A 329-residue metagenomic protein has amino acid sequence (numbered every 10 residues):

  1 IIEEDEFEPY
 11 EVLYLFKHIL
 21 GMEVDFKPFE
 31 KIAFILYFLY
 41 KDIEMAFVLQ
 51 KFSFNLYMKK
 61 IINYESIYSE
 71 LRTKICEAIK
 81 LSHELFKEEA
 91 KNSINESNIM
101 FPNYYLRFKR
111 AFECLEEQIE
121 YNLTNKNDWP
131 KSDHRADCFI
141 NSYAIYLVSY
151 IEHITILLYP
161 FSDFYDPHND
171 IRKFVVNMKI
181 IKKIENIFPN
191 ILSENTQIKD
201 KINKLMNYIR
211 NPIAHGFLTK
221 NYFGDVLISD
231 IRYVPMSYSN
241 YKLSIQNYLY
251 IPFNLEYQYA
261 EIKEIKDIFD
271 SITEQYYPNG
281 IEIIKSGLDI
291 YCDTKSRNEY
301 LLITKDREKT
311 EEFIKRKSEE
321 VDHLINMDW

Functional and structural regions predicted by a protein language model:
I1-E30, P235-W329: Polyanionic, low-complexity intrinsically disordered segments
I1-Y57, Y64-Y68: Long, charge-dense tracts
F29, N127-A136, N190-T196: Short linear interaction motifs
M45-C138: Charged alpha-helical initiation segments
R135-D163: Short, hydrophobic, well-ordered secondary-structure elements
I156-I180, T219-I228: Short acidic alpha-helical/loop segments enriched in Asp/Glu that coordinate divalent cations
K183-L205: Extended amphipathic alpha-helical segments with heptad-repeat/coiled-coil character used for oligomerization, fusion
I198-S229: Histidine-centered, metal-coordinating catalytic motifs and their short helical/loop contexts
